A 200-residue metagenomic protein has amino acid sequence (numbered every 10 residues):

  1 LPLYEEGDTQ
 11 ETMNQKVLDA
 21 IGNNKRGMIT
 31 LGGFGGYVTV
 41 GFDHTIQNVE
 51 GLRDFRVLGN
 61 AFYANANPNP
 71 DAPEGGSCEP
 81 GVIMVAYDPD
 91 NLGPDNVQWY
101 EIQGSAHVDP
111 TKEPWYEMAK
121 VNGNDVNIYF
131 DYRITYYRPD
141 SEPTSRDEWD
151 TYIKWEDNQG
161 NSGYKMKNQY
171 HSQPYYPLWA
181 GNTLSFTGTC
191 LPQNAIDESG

Functional and structural regions predicted by a protein language model:
L1-G81, L92, Q98-G200: A domain-level signal for the mature, folded cores of soluble proteins
A86-L92: Short loop/turn segments immediately following beta-strands, especially the blade-tip and inter-blade linker loops
